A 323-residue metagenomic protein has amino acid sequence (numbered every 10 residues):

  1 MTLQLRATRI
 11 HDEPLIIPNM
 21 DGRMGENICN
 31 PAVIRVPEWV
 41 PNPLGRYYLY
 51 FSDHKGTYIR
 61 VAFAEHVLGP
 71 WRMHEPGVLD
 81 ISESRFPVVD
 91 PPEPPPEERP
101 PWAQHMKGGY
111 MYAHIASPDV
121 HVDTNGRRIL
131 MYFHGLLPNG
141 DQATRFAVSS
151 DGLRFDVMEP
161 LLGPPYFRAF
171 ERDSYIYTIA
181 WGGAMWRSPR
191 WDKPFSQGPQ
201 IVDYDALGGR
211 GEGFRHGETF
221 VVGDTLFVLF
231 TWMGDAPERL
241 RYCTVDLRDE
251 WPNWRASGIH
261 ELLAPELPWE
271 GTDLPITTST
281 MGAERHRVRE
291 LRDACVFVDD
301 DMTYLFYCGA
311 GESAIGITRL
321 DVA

Functional and structural regions predicted by a protein language model:
M1-S117, H121-R215, F220-R287, V298-A323: Beta-rich carbohydrate-recognition and catalytic domains
